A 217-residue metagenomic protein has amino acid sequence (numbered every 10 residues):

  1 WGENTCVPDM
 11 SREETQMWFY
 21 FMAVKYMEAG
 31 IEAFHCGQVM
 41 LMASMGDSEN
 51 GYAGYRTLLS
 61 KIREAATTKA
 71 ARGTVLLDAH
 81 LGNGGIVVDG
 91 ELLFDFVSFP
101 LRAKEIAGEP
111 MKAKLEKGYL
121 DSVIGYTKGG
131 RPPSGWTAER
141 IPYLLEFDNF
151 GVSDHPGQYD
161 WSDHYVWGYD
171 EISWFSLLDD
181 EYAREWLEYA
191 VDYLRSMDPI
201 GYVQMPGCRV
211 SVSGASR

Functional and structural regions predicted by a protein language model:
W1-R217: Glycan-processing catalytic domains of CAZymes
